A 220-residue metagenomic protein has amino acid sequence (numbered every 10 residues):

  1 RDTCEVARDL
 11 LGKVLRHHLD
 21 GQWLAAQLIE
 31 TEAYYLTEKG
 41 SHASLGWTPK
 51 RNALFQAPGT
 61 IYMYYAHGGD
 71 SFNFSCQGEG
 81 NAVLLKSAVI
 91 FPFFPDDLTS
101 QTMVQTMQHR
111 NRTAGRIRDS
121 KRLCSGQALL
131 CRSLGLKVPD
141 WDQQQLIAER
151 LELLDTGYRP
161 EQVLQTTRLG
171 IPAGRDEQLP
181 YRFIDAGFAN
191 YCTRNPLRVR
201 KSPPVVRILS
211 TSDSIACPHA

Functional and structural regions predicted by a protein language model:
R1-A220: Conserved, well-structured core segments that form or line functional sites
